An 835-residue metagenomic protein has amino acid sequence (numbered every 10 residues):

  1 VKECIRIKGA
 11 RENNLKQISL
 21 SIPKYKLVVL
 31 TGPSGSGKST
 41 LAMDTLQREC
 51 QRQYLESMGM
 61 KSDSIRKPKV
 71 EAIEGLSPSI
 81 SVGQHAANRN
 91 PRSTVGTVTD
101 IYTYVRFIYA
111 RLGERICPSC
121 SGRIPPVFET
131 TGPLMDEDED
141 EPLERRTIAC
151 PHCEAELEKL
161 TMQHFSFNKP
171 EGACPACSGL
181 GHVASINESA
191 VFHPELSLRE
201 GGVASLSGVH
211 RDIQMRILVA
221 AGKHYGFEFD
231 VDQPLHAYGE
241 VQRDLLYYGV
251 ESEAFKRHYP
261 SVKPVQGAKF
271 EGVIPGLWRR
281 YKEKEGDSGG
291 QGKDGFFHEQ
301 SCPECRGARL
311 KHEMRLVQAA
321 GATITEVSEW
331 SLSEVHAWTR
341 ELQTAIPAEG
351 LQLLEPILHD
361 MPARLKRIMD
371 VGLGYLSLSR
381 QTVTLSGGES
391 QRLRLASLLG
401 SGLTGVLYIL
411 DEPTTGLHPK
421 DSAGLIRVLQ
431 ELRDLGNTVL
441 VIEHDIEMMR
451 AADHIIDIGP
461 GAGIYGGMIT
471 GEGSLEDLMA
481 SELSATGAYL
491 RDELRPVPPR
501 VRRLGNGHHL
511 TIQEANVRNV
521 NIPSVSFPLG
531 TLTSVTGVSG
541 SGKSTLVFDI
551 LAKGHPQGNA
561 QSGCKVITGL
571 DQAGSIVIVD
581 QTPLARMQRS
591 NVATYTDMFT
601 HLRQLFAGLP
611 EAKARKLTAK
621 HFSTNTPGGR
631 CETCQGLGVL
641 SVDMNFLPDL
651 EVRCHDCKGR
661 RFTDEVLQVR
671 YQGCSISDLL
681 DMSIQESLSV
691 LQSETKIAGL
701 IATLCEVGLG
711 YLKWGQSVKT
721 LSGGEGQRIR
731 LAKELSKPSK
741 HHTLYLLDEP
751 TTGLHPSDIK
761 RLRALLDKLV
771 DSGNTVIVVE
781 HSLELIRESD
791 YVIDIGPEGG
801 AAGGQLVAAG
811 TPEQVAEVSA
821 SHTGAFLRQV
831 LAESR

Functional and structural regions predicted by a protein language model:
V1-R835: Conserved phosphate-binding elements of NTP-dependent enzyme cores
